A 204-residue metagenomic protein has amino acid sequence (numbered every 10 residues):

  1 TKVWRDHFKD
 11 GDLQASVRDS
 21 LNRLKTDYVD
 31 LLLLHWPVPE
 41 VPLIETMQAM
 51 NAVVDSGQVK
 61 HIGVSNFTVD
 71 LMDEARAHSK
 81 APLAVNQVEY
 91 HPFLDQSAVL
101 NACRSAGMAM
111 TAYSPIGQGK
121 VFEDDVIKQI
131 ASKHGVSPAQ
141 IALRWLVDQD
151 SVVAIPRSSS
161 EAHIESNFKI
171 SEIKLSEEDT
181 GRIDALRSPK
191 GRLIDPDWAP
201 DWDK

Functional and structural regions predicted by a protein language model:
T1, T26, T46: Ser/Thr-centric signal marking residues that sit in or immediately flank functional binding/regulatory motifs
T1-G11: Active-site mouth loops of central-metabolism enzymes
K2, D30, G63: Acidic active-site catalytic centers that drive phospho-/nucleotidyl reactions and related ester hydrolyses
R5, P37-K204: Beta/alpha (TIM)-barrel catalytic core signal, keyed to glycine-rich beta->alpha loops juxtaposed to Asp/Glu that bind
K9-Q14, L43-E45: Short, conserved acidic/polar surface loops in the N-terminal third of protein domains
L13-L33, A52-S56, H78, M108: CE4/NodB-like, metal-dependent polysaccharide N-deacetylase domain that modifies extracellular/periplasmic N-acetylated
